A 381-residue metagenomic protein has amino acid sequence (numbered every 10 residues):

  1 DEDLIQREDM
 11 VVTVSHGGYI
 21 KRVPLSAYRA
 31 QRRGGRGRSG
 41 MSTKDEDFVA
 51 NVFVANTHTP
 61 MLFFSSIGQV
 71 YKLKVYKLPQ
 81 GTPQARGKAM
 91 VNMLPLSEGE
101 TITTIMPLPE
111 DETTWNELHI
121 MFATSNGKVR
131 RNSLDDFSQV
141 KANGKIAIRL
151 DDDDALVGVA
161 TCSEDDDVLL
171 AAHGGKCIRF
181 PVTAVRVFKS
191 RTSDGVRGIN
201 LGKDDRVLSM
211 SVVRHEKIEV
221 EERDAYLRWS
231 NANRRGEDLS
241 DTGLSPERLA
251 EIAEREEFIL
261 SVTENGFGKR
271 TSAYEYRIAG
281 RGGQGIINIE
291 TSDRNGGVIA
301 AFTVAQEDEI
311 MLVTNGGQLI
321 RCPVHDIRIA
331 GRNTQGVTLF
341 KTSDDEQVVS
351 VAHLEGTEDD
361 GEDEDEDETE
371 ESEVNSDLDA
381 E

Functional and structural regions predicted by a protein language model:
D1-E381: C-terminal interaction appendages of subunits in large macromolecular complexes
